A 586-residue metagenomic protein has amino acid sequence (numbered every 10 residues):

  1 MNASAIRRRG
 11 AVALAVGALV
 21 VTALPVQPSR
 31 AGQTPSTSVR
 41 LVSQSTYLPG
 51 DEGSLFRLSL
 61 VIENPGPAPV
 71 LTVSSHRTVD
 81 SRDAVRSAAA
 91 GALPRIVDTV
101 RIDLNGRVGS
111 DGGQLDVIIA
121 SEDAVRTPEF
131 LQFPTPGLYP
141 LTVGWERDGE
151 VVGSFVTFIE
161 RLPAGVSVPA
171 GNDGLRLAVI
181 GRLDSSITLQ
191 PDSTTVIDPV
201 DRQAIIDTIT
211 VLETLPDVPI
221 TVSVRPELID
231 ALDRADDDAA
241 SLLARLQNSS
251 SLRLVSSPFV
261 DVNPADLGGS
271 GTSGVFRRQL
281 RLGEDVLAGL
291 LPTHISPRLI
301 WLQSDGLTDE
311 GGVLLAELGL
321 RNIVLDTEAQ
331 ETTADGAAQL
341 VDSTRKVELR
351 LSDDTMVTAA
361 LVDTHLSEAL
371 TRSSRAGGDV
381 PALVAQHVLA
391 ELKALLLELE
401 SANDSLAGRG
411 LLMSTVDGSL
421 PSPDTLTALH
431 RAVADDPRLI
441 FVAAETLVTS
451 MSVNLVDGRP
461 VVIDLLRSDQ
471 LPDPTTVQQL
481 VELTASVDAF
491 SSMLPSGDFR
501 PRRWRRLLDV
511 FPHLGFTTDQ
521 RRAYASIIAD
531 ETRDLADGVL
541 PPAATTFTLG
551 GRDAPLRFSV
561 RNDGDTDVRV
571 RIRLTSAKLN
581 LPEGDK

Functional and structural regions predicted by a protein language model:
N2-A31: Secretory targeting and sorting signals
V21-S38, Y47-P49, I300, T546: C-terminal region of N-terminal signal peptides and the immediate post-cleavage residues of exported proteins
S38-V73, T548-R557: Contiguous beta-strand segments within globular domains
V61-E63, V211-P216, A288-L290, D305-L540: Catalytic grooves of carbohydrate-active enzymes
V61-P69, T78-D80, R561-T566, A577: Short solvent-exposed strand-capping/beta-turn motif centered on an Asx-Ser/Thr pair
H76-D98, S576-D585: Short aromatic-acidic-glycine turn motif
L104-A178, I197-R202: Extended acidic/polar, glycine-enriched regions that form or flank non-catalytic beta-rich accessory modules
V151-N248: Active-site beta->alpha N-cap acidic-glycine motif
